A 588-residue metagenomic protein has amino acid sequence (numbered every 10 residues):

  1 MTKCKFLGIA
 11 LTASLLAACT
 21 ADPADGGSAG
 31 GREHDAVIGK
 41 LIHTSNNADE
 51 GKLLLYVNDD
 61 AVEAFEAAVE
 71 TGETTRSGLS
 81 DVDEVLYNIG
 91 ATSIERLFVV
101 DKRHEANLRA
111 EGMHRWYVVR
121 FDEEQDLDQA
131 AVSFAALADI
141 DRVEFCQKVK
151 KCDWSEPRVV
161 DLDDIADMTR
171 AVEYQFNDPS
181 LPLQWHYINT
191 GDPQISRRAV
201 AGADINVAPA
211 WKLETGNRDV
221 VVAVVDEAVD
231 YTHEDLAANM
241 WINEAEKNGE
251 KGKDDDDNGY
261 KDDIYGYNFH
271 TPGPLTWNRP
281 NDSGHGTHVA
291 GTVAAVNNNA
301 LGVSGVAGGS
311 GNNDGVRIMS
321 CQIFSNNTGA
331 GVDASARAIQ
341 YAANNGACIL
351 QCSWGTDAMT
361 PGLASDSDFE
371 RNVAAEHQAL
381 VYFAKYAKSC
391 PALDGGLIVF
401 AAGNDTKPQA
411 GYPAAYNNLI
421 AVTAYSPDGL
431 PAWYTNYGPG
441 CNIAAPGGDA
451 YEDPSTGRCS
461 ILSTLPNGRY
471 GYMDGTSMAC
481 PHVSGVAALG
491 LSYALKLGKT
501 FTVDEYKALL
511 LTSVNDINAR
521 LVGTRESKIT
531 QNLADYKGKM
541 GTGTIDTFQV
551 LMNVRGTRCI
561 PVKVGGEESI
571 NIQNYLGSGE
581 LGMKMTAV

Functional and structural regions predicted by a protein language model:
A17-A18: C-terminal motif of bacterial Sec signal peptides marking the signal peptidase cleavage site
G27-M168: Inhibitory N-terminal propeptides of secreted protease zymogens
L53-L55, Y117-V118, R142-E144, V221-V225 (+15 more regions): Structural recognition of the beta-strand scaffold that forms the well-ordered cores of secreted hydrolase catalytic
R103-V118, V132-V221, V229-D235, N239: Protease zymogen maturation seam
A208-G331, N345, M359, L393 (+6 more regions): Subtilisin-like serine protease catalytic core
P209-N217, N281-S283, G291, A307-N312 (+7 more regions): Mature extracellular/periplasmic domains of secretome proteins
A347-W354, G362, G395-G396, S492-E567 (+3 more regions): C-terminal subdomain of the subtilisin-like protease fold in secreted/lumenal serine endopeptidases
G411-S492: Extracellular S/T/G-rich loop segment that most often corresponds to the catalytic His/Ser-adjacent loop
